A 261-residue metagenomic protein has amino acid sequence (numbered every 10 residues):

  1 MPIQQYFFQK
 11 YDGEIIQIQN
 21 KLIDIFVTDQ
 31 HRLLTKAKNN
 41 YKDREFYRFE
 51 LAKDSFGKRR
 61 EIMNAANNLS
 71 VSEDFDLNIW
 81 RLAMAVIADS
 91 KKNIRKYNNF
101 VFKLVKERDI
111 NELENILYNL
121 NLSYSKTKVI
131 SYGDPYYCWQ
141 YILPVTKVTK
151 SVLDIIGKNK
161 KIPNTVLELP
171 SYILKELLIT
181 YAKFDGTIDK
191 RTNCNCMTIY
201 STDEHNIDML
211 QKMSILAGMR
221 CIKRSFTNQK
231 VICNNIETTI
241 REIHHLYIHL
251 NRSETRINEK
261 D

Functional and structural regions predicted by a protein language model:
Q4-V231, H244-I248, D261: Intein-associated homing endonuclease modules of the LAGLIDADG/DOD-type, together with closely related HINT-family
C233-N235: Short low-complexity linker/loop segments enriched in small residues
E254-D261: Flexible, glycine-/basic-rich loop-and-beta segments that form/coincide with the SAM-dependent methyltransferase
